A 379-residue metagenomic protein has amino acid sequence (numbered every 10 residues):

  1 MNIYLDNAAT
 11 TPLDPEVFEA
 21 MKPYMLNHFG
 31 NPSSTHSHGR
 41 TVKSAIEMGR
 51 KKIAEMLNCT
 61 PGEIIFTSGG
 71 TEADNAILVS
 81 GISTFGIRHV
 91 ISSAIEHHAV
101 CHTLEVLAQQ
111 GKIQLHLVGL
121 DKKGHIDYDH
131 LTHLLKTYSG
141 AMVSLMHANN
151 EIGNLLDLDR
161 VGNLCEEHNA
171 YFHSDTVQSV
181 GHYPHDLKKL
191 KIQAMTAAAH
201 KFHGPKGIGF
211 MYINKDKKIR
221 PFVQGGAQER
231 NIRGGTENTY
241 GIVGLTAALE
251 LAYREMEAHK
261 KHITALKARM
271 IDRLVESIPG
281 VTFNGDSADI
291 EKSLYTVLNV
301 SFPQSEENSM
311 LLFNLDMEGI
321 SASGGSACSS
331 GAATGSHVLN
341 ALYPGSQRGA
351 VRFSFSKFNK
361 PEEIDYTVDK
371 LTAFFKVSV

Functional and structural regions predicted by a protein language model:
M1-V379: Pyridoxal 5′-phosphate
